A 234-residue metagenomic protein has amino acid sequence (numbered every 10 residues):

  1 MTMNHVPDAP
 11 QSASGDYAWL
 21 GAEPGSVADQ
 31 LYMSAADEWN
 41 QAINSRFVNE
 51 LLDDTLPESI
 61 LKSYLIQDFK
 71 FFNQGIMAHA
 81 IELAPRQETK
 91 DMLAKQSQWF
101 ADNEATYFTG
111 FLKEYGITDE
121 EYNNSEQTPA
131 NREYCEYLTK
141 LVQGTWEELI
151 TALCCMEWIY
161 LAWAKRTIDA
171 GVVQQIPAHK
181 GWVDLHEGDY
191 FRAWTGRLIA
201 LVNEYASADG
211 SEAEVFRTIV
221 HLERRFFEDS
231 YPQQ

Functional and structural regions predicted by a protein language model:
M1-W19: Eukaryotic N-terminal low-complexity, Ser/Thr- and Lys/Arg-rich leader segments that predominantly function as
P10, W19-L20, I66, T89-R192 (+2 more regions): Active-site-proximal alpha-helical scaffolds that flank and shape metal-associated catalytic sites
P10-G15, Y32-L56, N73-G75, G196-Y205: Short alpha-helical hairpin
G15, A22-A35, Y134-L138, W146 (+1 more regions): Hydrophobic alpha-helical segments
A36-Q41, T55-L83, I150-L161, F227: Alpha-helical bundle segments that constitute or directly flank the non-heme di-iron/ferroxidase center
R46-S59, N73-A94, V142: Helix-loop segments that flank and shape redox-cofactor active sites
D189-R217: Long amphipathic all-alpha helical oligomerization modules
F216-Q234: A cross-kingdom marker for long, charged
